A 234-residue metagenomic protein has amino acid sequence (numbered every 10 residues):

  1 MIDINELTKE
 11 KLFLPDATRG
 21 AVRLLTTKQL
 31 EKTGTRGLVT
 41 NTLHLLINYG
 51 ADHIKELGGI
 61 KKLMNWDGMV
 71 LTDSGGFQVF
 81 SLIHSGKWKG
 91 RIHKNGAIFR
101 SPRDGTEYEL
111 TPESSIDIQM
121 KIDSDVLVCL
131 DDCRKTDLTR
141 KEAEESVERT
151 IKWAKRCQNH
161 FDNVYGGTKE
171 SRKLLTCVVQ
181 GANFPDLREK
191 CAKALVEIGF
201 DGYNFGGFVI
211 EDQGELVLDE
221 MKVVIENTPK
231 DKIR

Functional and structural regions predicted by a protein language model:
M1-T168: Non-catalytic, usually N-terminal nucleic-acid engagement modules in DNA/RNA processing proteins
E148, V164, K173-R234: Glycine-rich phosphate/ribose-binding loops and adjacent secondary-structure elements that form binding surfaces
